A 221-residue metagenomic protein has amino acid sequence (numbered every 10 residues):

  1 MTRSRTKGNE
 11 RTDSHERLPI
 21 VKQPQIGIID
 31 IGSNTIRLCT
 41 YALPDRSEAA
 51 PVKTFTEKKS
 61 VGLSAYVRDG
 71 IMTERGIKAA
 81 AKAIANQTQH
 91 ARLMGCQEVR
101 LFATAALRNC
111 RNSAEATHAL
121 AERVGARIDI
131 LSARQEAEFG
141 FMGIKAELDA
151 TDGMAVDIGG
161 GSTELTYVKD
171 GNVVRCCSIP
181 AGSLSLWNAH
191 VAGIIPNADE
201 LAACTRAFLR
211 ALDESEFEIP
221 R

Functional and structural regions predicted by a protein language model:
I20-K22, L131-A155, E214: Conserved phosphate-binding catalytic cores of ATP/NTP-utilizing and phosphoryl-transfer enzymes
K22, N34-R75, G171-E200: Short glycine-rich, Thr/Ser-proximal phosphate-binding strand/loop in the N-terminal lobe of ATP-dependent enzymes
D30-T35, V156-S162: A short acidic Gly-Thr/Ser loop motif
A81-M94, A211-E214: A short, N-terminal amphipathic alpha-helix
T88-H118, R221: Short beta-strand-loop/turn "lid" adjacent to the catalytic site in phosphate-handling enzymes
G125-L131: A glycine-rich helix N-cap at a beta->alpha junction
D129, G143, L148-G160, T166-L209: Small-residue (GG/TT-enriched) beta-loop-alpha framework at ligand/catalytic clefts
C204-P220: Phosphate-interacting basic helix/loop segments used at nucleotide- and nucleic-acid interfaces
